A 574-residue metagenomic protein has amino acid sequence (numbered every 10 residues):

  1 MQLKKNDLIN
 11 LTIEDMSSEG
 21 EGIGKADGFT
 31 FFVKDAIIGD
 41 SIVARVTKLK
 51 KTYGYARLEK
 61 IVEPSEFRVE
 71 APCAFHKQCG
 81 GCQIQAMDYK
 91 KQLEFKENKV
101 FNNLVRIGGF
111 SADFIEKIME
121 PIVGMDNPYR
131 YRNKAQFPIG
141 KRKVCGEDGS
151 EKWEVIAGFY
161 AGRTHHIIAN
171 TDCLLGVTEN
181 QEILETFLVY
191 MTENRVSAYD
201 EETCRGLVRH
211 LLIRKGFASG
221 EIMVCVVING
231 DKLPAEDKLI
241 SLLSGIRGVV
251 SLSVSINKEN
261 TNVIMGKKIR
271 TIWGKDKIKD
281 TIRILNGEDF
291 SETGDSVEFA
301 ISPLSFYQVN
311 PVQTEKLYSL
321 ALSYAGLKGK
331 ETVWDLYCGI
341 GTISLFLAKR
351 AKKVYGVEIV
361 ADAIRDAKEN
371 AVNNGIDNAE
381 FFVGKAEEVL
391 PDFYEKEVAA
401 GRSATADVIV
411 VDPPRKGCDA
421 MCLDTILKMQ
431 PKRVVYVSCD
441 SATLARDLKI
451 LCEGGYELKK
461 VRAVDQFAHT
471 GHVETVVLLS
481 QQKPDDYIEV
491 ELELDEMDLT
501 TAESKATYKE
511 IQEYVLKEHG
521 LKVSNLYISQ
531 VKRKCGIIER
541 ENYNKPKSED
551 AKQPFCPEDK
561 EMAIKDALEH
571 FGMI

Functional and structural regions predicted by a protein language model:
M1-F75, E380-F381, E388: Terminal RNA-binding accessory module
Q2-N10, S18, D231-E503, Y508-K509: Rossmann-like S-adenosyl-L-methionine
G22-D27, I156-A161, C225-V227, A367: Short, acidic/hydrophobic/Gly-rich beta-strand patch recurrent on exposed beta strands that often constitutes part
E59-A71, K77-A198, L233: Extended interfacial segments that mediate partner engagement and assembly in macromolecular machines
L212-G216, I222-K232: Carbohydrate-binding surface patches
K505, Q553-I574: Phospho-regulated, low-complexity intrinsically disordered regions of nuclear gene-regulatory and chromatin-associated
T507-H519, S529-C535: DNA-recognition alpha helix
E539-E549: Short Lys/Arg-enriched helix C-cap and helix-to-coil transition segments that create basic nucleic-acid-contact patches
